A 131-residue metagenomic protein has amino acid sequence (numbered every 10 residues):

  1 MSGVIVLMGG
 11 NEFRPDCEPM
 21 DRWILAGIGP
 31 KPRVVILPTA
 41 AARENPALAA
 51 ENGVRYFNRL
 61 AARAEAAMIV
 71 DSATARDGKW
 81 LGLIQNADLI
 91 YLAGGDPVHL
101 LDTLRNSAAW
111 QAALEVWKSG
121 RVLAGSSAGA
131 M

Functional and structural regions predicted by a protein language model:
M1-H99: Extended, subdomain-level signal for the structured scaffold at the beginning of enzyme domains
S2, N58, S72, S107 (+2 more regions): Generic serine detector
W23, L83-N86, N106-G120: Catalytic-core regions built around general acid/base machinery
Y91-G94, W117-M131: Catalytic nucleophile loop
P97-S107: Glycine/threonine-rich flexible loop motifs
